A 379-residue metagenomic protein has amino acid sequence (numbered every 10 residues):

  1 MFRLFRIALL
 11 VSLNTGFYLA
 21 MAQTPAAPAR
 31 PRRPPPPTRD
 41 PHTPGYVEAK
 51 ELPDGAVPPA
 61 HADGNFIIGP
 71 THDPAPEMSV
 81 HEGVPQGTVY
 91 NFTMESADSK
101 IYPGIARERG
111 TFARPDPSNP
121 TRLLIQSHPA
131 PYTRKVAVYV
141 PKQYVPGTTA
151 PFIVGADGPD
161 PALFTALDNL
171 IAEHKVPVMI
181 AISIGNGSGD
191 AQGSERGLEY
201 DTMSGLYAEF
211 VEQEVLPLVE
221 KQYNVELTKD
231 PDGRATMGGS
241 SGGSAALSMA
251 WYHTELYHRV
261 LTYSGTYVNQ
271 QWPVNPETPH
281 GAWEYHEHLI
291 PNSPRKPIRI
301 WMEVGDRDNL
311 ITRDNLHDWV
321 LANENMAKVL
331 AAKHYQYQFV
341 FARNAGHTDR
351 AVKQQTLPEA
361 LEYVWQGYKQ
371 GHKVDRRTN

Functional and structural regions predicted by a protein language model:
M1-R6: Positively charged n-region of N-terminal signal peptides that target proteins for export
A8-Y18: Bacterial N-terminal signal peptides
A20-A22, A26: Boundary at the C-terminal end of the N-terminal hydrophobic targeting segment
A27-P35: Polycationic, low-complexity disordered segments in secreted or periplasmic proteins
P36-T38, Y46, P53-N379: Non-catalytic cap/lid and distal C-terminal segments of serine-dependent acyl enzymes
P41: GGW-centered surface loops in extracellular recognition modules
